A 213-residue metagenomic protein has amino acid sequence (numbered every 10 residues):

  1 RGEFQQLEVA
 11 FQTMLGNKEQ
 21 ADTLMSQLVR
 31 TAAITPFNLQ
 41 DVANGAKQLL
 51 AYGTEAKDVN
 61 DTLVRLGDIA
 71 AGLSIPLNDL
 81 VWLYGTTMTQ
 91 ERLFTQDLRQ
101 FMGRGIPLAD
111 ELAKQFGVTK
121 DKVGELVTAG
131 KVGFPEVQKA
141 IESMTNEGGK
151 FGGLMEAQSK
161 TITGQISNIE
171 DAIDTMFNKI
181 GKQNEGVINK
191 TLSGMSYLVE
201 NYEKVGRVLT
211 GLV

Functional and structural regions predicted by a protein language model:
R1-E3, P135, E203-V213: Gly/Ala-rich hydrophobic membrane-inserting helices
R1-I34, D41-Y52, D58-A71, D79-K150 (+3 more regions): Small-residue helix-packing and pore-constriction motifs in hydrophobic alpha-helices
K122, N184, N201-Y202: Residue-level recognition of alpha-helix termini/interfacial anchor residues
K150, Q183-G186: Intrinsically disordered, low-complexity coil segments
V187, T191-L198, V205-V208, L212-V213: Short helical patches
